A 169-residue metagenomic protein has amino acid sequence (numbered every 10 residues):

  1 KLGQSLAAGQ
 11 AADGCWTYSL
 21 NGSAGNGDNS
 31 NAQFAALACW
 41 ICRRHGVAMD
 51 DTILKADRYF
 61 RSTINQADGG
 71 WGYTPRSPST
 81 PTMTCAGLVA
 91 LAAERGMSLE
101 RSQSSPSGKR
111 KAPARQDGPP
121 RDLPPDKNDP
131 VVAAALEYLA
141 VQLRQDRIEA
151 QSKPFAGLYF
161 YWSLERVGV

Functional and structural regions predicted by a protein language model:
K1-K55, S62-V169: An alpha-helical repeat/solenoid feature that recognizes helix-turn-helix modules
